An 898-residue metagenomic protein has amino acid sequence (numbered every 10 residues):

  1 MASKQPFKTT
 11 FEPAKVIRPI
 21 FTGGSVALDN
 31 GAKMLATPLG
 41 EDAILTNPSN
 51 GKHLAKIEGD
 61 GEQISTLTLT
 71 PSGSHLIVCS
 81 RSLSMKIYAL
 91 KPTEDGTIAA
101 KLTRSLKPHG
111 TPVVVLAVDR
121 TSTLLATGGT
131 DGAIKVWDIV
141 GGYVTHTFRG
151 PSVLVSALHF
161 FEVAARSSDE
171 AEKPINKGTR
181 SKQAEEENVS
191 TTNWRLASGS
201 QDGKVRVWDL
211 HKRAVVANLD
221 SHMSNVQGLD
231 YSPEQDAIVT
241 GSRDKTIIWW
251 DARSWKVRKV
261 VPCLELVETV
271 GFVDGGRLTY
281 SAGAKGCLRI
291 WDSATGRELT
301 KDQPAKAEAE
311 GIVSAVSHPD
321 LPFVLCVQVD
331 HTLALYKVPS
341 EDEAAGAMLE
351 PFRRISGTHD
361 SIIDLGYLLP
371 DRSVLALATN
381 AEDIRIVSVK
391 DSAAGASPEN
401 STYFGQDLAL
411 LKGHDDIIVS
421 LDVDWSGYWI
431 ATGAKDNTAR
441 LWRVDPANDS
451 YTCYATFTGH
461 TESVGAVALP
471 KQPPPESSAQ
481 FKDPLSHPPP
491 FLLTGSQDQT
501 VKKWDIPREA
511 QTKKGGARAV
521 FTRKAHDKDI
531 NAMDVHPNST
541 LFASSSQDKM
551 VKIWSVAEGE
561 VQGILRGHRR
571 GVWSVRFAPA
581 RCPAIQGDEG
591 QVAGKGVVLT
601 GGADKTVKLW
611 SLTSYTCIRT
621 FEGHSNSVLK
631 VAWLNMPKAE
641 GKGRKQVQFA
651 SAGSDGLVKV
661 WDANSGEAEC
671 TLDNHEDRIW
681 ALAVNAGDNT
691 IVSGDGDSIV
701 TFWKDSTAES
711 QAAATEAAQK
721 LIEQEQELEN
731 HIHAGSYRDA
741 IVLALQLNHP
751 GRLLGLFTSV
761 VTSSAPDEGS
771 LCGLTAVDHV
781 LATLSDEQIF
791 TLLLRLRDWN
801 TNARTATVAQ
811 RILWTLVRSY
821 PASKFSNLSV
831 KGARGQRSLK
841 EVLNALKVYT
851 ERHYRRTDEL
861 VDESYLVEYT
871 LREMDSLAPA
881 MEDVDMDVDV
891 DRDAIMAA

Functional and structural regions predicted by a protein language model:
M1-K52, T66, H75-K86, K91-G96 (+15 more regions): Intrinsically disordered, low-complexity acidic/Ser/Thr/Pro-rich linker and tail segments in large eukaryotic scaffolds
E12-A14, K52-A55, G96, K101-R104 (+14 more regions): A structural motif specific to WD40 beta-propellers
K15-T22, I57-I64, L106-V113, F148-V155 (+16 more regions): WD40/WD-repeat beta-propeller blade N-cap
S25-A32, T66-S74, G110, V115-T123 (+25 more regions): Loop/turn segments within WD40 beta-propeller blades
P38-L39, C79-S82, T127-D131, S198-D202 (+14 more regions): Conserved strand-to-loop turn within each blade of WD40 beta-propeller repeats
A43-N47, M85-L90, I134-D138, L158 (+14 more regions): WD40-repeat beta-propellers
W680-Q711: Blade-level signature of beta-propeller repeat domains, shared across WD40, Kelch, NHL, RCC1 and BNR/Asp-box propellers
S770-A898: Extended acidic/polar alpha-helical scaffold segments
